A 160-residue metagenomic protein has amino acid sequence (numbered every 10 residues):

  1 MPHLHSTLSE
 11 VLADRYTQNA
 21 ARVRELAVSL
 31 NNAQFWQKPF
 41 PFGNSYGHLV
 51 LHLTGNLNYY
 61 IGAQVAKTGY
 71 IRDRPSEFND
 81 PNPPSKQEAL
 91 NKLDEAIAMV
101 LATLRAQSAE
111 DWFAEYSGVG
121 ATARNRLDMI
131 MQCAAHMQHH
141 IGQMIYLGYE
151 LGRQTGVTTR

Functional and structural regions predicted by a protein language model:
M1, S76-D80: Charged, low-complexity surface segments at secondary-structure and domain boundaries
M1-S6, E10: Basic/polar N-terminal segments that are highly enriched at the extreme N-terminus, encompassing both cleavable
S9, A13-T17, R24, Q34-E77 (+1 more regions): Short, contiguous alpha-helical
Y16, A20, A27, L93 (+1 more regions): Hydrophobic alpha-helical core bundles mediating ligand binding, dimerization, or RNAP-core interactions
E25-L30, S85: Residue-level detection of beta-strand scaffold positions
S29-W36, T103-F113, Y149-T155: Surface-exposed helix-capping loop/turn segments at secondary-structure junctions
P81-S117, N125-H136: Acidic/histidine-rich alpha-helical segments that form the ligand environment of transition-metal centers
